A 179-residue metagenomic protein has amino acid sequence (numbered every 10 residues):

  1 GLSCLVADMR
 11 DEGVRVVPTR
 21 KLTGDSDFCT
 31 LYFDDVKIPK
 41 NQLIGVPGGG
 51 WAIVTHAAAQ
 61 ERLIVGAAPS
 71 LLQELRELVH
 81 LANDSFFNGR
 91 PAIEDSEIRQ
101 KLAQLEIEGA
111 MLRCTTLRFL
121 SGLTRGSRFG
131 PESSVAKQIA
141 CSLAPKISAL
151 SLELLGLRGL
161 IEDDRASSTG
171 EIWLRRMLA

Functional and structural regions predicted by a protein language model:
G1-N83: FAD-binding core of flavoproteins
A59-A179: Alpha-helical interface subdomain recognition
